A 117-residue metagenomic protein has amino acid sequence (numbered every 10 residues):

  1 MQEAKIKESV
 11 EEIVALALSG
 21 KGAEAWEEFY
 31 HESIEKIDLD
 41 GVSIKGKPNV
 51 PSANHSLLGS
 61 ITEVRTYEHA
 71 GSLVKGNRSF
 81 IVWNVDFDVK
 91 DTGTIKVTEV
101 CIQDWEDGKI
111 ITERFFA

Functional and structural regions predicted by a protein language model:
M1-F29: Short, low-complexity N-terminal intrinsically disordered segments enriched in polar/charged residues
A4, A23-N77: A solvent-exposed, acidic/Ser-Thr-rich amphipathic alpha-helical stretch
Y30, V85-F87, C101, A117: Short beta-strand segments enriched in hydrophobic/aromatic residues within well-folded beta-rich domains
H31, K90, W105-D107: Short, acidic, Ser/Thr-enriched surface-loop or helix-capping motifs
S60-T62, D86-K96: Short, cysteine-centered beta-strand-loop-beta hairpins and adjacent loop/turn segments enriched in charged/polar
R65-E68, V82, T94-C101: Short, surface-exposed coil-to-beta transition loops
S72-R78, D104-K109: A short, structured loop/turn motif at beta-sheet edges
T98-A117: Short beta-strand edge/turn micro-motifs at domain boundaries
